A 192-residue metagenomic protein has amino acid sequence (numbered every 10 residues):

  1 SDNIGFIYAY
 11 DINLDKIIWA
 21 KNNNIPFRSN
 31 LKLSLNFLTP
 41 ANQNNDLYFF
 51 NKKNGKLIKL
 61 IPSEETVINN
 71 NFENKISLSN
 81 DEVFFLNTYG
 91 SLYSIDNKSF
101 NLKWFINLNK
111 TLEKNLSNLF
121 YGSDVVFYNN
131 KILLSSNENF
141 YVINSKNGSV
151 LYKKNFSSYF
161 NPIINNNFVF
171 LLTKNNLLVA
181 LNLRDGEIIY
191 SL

Functional and structural regions predicted by a protein language model:
S1-N3, A9-D11, D15-K21, Q43: Post-signal-peptide, soluble extracytosolic/periplasmic N-terminal scaffold domains of envelope/secretory systems
D2-N3, L35, N42-Q43, N80 (+5 more regions): Structural signature of WD-repeat beta-propellers
Y8, Y48, Y93, Y141-V142 (+1 more regions): WD40 beta-propeller blade core
D11-D15, N51-G55, D96-F100, N144-N147 (+1 more regions): Short loop/turn segments that connect beta-strands within beta-propeller blades
K16-L35, K56-N80, N101-N129, S149-N166 (+2 more regions): Extracytoplasmic beta-rich repeat domains
I58, P62, L86-K98, F105-N107 (+1 more regions): Surface loops at the rim/top face of extracytoplasmic beta-rich domains
